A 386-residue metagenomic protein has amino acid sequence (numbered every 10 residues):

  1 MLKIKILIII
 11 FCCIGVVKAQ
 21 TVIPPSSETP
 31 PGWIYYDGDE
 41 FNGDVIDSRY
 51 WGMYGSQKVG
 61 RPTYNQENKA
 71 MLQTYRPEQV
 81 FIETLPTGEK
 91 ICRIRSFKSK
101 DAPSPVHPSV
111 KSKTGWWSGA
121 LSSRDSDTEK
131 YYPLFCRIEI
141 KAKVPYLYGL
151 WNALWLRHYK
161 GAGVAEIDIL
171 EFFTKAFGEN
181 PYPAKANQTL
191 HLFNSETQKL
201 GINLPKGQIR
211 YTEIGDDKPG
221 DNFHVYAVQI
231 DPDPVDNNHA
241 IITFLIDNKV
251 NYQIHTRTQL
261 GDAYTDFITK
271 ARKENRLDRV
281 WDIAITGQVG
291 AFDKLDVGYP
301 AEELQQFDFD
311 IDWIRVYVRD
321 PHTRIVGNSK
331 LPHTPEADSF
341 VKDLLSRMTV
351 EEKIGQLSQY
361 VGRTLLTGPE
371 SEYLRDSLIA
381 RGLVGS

Functional and structural regions predicted by a protein language model:
M1-Q20: Bacterial Sec-dependent N-terminal signal peptides
L7, Q73, D338-V341: N-terminal hydrophobic alpha-helix used for membrane targeting or insertion
F11, K58, T174, M348 (+1 more regions): Alpha-helix boundary/capping residues
Q20-G327: GH16 jelly-roll
R324-S386: N-terminal hydrophobic targeting/anchoring segments and the immediately downstream early-domain regions of hydrolases
